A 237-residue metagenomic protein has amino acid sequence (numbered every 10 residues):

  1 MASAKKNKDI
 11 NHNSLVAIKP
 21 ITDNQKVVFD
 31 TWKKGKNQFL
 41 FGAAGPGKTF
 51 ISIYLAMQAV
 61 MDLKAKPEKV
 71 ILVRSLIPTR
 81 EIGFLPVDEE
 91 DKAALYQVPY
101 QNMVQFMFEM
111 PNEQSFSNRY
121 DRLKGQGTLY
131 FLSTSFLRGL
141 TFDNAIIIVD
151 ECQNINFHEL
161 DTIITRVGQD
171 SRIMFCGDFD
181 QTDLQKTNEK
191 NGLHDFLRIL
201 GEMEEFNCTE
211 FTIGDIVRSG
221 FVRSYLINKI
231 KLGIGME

Functional and structural regions predicted by a protein language model:
M1-K8: Interdomain "pre-motor" coupling segment immediately N-terminal to P-loop NTPase/helicase cores
A17-G35: Pre-Walker A adenine-sensing motif
K34-L40, N144: Pre-Walker A (Motif I) flank of P-loop NTPase domains
F39-A43, F50-R119, L184-E202: Conserved P-loop
G45-P46, S75-R80, L137-R138, N154 (+4 more regions): Conserved nucleotide-binding/hydrolysis micro-motifs of P-loop NTPases
L72, F131, I148, R172-D178: Structural recognition of the conserved hydrophobic beta-strand(s) that form the central parallel beta-sheet of P-loop
K124-T162: Conserved RecA-like ASCE ATPase "motif II neighborhood" in helicase/translocase motors
F196-E237: Conserved coupling/interface region of RecA-like P-loop/ASCE motor cores
